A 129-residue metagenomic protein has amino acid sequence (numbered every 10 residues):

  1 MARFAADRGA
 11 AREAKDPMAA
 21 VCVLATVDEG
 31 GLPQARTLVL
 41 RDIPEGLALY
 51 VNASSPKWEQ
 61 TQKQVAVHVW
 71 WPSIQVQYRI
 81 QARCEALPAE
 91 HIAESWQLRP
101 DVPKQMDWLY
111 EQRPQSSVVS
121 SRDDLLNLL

Functional and structural regions predicted by a protein language model:
M1-L129: Binding-site signature for planar aromatic cofactors or substrates
